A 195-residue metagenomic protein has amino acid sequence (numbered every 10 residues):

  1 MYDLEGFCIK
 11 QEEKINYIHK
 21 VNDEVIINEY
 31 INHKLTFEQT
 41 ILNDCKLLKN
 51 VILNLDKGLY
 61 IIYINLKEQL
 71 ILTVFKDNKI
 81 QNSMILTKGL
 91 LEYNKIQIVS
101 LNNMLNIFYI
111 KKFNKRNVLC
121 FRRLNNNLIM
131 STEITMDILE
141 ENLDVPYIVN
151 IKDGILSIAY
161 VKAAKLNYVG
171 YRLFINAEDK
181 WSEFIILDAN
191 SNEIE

Functional and structural regions predicted by a protein language model:
M1-E195: Extracellular, repeat-based ectodomains that mediate carbohydrate processing or recognition
